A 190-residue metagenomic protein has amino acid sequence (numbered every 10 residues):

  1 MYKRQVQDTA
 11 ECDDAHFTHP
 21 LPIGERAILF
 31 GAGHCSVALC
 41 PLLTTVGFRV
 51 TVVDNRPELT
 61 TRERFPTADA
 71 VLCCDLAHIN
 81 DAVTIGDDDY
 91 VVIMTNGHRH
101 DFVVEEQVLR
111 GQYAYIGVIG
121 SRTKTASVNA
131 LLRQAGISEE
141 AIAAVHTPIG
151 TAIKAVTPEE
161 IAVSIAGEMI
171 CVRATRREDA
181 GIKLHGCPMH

Functional and structural regions predicted by a protein language model:
K3-N55, R62-D69, G86-Y90, K124 (+2 more regions): Segments forming oxygen-rich coordination pockets for charged ligands
L42, V103-V108: A short acidic, amphipathic alpha-helical/loop segment
F48, Y113, I137: Short phosphate-binding/catalytic loops that engage adenosine nucleotides
V53, Y90, T95, E106-L131: ADP-ribose/adenylate-binding Rossmann-like module
D69-D75: Conserved SAM-binding strand-loop segment of SAM-dependent methyltransferases
A77-D87: Short amphipathic alpha-helix with an adjacent loop that forms part of the alpha/beta core around
H98-F102: Beta-loop-alpha module in the N-terminal Rossmann-like domain of NAD(P)-dependent dehydrogenases, especially those
I119-H190: Adenosine-phosphate binding glycine-rich loop
